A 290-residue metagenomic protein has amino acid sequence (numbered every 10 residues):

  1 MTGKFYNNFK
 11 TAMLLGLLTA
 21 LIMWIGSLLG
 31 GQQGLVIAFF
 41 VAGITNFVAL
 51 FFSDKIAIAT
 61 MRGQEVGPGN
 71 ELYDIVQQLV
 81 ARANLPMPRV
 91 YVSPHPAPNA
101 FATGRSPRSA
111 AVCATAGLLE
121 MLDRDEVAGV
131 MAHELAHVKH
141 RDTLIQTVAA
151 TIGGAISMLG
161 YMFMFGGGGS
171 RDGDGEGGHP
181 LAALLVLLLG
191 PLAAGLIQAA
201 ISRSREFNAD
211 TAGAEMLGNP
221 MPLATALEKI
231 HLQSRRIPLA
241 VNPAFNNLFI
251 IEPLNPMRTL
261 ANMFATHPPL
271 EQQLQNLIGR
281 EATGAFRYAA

Functional and structural regions predicted by a protein language model:
M1-G16, Q32, N46-L181, L192-A290: Polar-ligand-bearing catalytic/cofactor-coordination segments of membrane-embedded or membrane-tethered inner-membrane
M23-G34: Short, hydrophobic transmembrane alpha-helix segments
G34-I44, L187: Hydrophobic core segments of alpha-helical transmembrane domains in multi-pass membrane proteins
